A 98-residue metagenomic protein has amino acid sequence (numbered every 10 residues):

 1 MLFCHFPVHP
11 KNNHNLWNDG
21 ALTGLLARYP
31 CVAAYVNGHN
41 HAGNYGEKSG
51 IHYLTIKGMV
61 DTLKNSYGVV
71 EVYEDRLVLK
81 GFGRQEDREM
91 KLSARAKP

Functional and structural regions predicted by a protein language model:
M1-H52: His/acidic metal-ligating clusters that form di-metal
G43-P98: Binuclear metal-dependent phosphoesterase catalytic core
